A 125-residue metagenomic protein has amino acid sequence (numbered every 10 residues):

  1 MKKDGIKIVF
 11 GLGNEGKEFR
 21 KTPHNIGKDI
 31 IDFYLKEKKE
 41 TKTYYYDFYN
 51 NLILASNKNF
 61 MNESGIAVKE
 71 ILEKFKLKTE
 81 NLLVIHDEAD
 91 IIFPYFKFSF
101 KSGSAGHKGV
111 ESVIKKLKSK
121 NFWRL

Functional and structural regions predicted by a protein language model:
K2-K101, E111, K115-W123: Nucleotide and nucleotide-moiety/phosphate-recognizing core
S104: Conserved TIR/SEFIR loop-to-helix hotspot centered on a Trp-containing motif with a nearby acidic residue
